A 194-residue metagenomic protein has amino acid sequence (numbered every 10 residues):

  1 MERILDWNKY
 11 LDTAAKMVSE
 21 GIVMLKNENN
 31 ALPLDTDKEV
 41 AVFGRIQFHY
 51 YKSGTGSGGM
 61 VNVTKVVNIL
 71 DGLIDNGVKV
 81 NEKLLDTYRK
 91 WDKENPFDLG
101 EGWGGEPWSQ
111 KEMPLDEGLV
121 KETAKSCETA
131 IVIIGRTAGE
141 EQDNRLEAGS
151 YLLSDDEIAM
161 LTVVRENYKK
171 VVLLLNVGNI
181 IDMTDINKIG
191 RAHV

Functional and structural regions predicted by a protein language model:
M1-H193: C-terminal non-catalytic regions of proteins with extracellular/luminal or membrane-system context
